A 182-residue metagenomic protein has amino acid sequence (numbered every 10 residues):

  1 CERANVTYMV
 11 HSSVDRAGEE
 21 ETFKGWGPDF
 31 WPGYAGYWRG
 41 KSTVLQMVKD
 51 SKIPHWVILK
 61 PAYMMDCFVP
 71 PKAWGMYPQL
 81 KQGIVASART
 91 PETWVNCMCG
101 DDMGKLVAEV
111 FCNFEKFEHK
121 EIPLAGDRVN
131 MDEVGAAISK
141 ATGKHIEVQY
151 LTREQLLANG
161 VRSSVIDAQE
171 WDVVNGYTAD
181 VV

Functional and structural regions predicted by a protein language model:
A4, D15-E147, L156-V161: Oxidoreductase cofactor-interface core, primarily capturing Rossmann-like NAD(P)-dependent enzymes
Y8-S13: Short beta-strand segments at enzyme active-site cores
F117, T142, R153-V182: A hydrophobic C-terminal alpha-helical subdomain
Q149-L151: A short, aromatic/hydrophobic, helix- or strand-capping loop or linear motif that either lines the entrance/gate
